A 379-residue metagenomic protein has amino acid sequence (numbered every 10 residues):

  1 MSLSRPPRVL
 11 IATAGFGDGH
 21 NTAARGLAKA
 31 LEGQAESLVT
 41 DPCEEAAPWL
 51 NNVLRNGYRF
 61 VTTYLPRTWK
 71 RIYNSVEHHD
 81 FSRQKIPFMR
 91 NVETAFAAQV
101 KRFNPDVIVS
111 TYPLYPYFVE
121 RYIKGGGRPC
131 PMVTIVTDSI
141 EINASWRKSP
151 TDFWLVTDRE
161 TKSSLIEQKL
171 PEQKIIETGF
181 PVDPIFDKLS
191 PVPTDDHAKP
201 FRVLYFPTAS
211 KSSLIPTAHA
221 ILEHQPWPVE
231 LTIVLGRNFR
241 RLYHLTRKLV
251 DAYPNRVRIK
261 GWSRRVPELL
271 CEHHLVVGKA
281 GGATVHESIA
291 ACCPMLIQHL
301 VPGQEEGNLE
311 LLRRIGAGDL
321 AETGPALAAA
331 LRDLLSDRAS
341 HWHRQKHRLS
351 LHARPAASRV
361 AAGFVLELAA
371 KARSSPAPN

Functional and structural regions predicted by a protein language model:
G26-F103: Conserved N-terminal ligand/cofactor-binding loop architecture of enzyme catalytic domains
V100, R128, A144-W154: A conserved, positively charged/aromatic
D152-A209, N238-R241: A nucleotide-sugar donor-handling region in carbohydrate enzymes
H197-H273: Donor-nucleotide binding loops and adjacent catalytic segments primarily of GT-B fold Leloir glycosyltransferases
C271-G281: Acidic donor-binding loop of glycosyltransferase active sites
V285, I289-A329: Catalytic binding pocket for nucleotide-activated donors in carbohydrate/polymer assembly enzymes
G324, R332-L351, K371-S375: Conserved donor-nucleotide binding/catalytic region of nucleotide-linked donor-dependent transferases
R354-N379: C-terminal alpha-helical cap of glycosyltransferases
